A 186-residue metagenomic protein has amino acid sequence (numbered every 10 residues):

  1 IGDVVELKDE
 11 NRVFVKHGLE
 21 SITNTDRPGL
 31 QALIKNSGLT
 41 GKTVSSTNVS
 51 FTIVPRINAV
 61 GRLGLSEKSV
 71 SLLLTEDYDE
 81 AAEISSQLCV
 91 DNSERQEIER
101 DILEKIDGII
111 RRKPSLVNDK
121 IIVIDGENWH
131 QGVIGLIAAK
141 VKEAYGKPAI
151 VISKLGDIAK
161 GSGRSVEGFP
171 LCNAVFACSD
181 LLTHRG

Functional and structural regions predicted by a protein language model:
I1-R185: Hydrophobic helix-and-loop "lid/oligomerization" segment in the mid-to-C-terminal part of catalytic domains
